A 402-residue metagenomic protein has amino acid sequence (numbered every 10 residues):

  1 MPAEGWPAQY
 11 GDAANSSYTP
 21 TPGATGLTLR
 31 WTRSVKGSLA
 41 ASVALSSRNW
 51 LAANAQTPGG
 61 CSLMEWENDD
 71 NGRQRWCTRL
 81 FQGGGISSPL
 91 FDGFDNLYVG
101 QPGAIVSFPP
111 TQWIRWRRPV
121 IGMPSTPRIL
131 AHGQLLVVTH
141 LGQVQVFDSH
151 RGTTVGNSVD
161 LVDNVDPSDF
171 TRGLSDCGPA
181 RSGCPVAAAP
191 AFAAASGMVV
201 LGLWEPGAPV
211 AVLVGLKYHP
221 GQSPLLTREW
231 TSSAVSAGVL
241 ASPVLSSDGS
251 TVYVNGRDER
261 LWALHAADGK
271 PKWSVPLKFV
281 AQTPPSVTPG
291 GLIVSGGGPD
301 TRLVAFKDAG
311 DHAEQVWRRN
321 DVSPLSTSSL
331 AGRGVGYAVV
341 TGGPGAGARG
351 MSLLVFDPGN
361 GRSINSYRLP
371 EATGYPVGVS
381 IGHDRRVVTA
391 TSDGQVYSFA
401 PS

Functional and structural regions predicted by a protein language model:
P2-A3, P7-A40, A44-S125, I129-S402: Extracytoplasmic/lumenal domain signature
